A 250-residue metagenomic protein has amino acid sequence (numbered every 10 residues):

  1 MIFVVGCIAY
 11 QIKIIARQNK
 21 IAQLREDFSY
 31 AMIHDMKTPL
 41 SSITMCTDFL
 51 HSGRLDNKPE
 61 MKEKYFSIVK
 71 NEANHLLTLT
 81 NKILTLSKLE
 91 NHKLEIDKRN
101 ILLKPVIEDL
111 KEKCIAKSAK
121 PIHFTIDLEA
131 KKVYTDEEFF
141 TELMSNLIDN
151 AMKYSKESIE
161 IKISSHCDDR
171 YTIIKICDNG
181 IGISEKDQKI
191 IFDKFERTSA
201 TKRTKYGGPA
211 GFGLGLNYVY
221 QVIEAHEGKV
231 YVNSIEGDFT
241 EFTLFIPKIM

Functional and structural regions predicted by a protein language model:
N71-L76: Short alpha-helical segment of the dimerization/phosphotransfer core of two-component systems
N91-I96, L128, K132-T135: Conserved micro-motifs of the catalytic ATP-binding
D97-E112: A conserved beta-strand-to-alpha-helix junction within the catalytic ATP-binding
A151-M152: Short helix-loop "hinge" at the ATP-lid/N-box region of the Bergerat-fold HATPase_c
D178: Acidic ATP/Mg2+-coordinating residue in the GHKL
I183-E196: Short conserved segment of the HATPase_c
E227-G228: Conserved glycine-rich
